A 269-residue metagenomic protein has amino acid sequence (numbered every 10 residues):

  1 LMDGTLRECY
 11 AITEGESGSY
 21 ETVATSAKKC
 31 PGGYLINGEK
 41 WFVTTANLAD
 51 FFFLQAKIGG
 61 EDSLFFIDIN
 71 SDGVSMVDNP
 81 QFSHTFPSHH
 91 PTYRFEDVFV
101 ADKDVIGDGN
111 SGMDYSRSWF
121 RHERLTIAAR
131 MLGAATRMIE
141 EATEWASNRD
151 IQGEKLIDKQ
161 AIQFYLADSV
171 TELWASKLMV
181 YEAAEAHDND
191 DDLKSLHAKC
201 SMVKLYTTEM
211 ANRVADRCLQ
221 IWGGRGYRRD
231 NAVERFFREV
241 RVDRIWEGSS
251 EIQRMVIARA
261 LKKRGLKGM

Functional and structural regions predicted by a protein language model:
G4, Y20, K29-Y34, R94 (+1 more regions): Alpha-helical interface subdomain recognition
G4-T13: A short, Trp-centered hydrophobic/proline-enriched beta-strand micro-motif
E14-G18, F42-T45, K57, Q81-H89: Short Gly/Pro-enriched turn/cap motifs at secondary-structure boundaries
E16-S26: Active-site-adjacent elements of ketosynthase-type condensing enzymes
A24, N70-A101: Flexible, small-/acidic-enriched active-site or ligand-binding loops
K28, L54-K57, F66-D68, R94-E96 (+2 more regions): Short beta-strand-to-turn element immediately C-terminal to the catalytic PLP-Schiff-base lysine in fold type I
N37-V77: A short core secondary-structure module
P91-S118: A short, charged helix-loop
